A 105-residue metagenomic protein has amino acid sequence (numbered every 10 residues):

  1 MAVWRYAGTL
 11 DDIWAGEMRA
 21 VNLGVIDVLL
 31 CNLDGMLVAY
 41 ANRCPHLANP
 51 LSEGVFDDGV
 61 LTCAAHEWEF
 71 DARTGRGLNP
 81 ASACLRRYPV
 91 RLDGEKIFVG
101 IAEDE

Functional and structural regions predicted by a protein language model:
M1-D58, D71-A72, C84-E105: N-terminal pre-ligand scaffold of iron-sulfur
C44, C63-H66: Short cysteine clusters
P80: Short glycine/proline-centered loop/turn elements that form peptide/ligand docking sites
